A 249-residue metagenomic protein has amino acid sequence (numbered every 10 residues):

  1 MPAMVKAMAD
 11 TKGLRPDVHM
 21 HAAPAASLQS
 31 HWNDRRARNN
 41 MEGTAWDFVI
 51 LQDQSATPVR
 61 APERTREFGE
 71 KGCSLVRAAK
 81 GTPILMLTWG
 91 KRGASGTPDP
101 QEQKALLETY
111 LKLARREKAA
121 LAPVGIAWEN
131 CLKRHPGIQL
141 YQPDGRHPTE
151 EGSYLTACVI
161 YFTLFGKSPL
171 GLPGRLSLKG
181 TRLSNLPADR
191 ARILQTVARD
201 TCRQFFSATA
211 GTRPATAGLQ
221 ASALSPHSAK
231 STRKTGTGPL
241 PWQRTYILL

Functional and structural regions predicted by a protein language model:
M1-M20, N39: Serine-esterase "nucleophile elbow" of acetyl-processing enzymes
H19-L28: Short connector loops at secondary-structure junctions
S27-M41: Charged, often glycine-rich, active-site loop that binds/positions anionic groups
R38-E150, Y154, Y161-R175: Alpha-helical cap/lid subdomain in secreted, periplasmic, or secretory-pathway luminal O-acyl-processing enzymes
H147, A157-A221, R233, T245: Conserved catalytic region of serine esterases and O-acyltransferases that act on ester linkages in lipids
Q220-S228: N-terminal polybasic/positive-inside topogenic patches
T237-P239, Q243-T245: N-terminal amphipathic/hydrophobic targeting modules at extreme N-termini, encompassing cleavable Sec/SRP-type signal
